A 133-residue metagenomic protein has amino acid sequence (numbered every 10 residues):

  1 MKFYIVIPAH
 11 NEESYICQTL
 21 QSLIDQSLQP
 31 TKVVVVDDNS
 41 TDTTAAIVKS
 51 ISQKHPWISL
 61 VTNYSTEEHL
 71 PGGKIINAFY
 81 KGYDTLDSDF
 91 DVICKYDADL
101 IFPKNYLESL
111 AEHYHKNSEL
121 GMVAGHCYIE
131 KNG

Functional and structural regions predicted by a protein language model:
M1-D25: N-proximal low-complexity "stem/linker" segments adjacent to membrane-targeting elements
Y4-P8, V34-V35, C94: Short hydrophobic beta-strand elements that form part of the catalytic alpha/beta core underpinning NDP-sugar/donor
Q21-E67: Acidic donor-binding segment of Leloir-type glycosyltransferases
T66-N77: A short, glycine-/small-residue-rich helix N-cap motif at loop->alpha-helix starts within glycosyltransferase
I76-V92: Active-site nucleotide-sugar/metal-binding loop of Leloir-type enzymes
D89-I101: Short beta-strand-to-loop acidic/aromatic patch adjacent to the donor-nucleotide binding site
I101-G133: Conserved donor NDP-sugar-binding/catalytic core segment of glycosyltransferases
